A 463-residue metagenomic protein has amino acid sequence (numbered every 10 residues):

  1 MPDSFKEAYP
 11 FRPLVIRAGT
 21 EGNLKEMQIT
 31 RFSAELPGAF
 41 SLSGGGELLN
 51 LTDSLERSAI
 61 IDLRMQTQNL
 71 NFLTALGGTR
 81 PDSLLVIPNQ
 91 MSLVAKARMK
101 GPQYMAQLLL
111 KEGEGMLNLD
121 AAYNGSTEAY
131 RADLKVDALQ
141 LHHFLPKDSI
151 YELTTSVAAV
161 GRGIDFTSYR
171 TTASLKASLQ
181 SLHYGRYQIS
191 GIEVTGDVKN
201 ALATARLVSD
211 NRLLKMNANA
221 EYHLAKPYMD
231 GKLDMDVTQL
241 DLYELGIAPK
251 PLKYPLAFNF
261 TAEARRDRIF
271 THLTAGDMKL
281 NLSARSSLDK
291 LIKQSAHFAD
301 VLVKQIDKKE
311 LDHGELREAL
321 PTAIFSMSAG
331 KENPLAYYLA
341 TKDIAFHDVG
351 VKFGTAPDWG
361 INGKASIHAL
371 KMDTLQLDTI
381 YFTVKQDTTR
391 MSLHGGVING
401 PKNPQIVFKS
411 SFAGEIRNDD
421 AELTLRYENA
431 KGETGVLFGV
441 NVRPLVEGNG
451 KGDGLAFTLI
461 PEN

Functional and structural regions predicted by a protein language model:
P2-S4: A cross-kingdom feature marking solvent-exposed beta-strand/loop segments within repeated, beta-rich binding/scaffold
A8, T67-N69, K431: Mature-chain termini and adjacent capping regions
A8-Y9, G78-V86: Glycine-rich phosphate-binding "P-loop"
P13-K25, R31-A34, S41-A59, L63 (+21 more regions): Extended lipid/amphipathic-ligand handling interfaces
Q68-L70, G113-G115, L139, R212 (+1 more regions): Structural signature of outer-membrane beta-barrel domains
L175-L179, M235, P321-N333, A365 (+1 more regions): Tryptophan-anchored aromatic micro-motifs
K431-T434, N463: Flexible loop and strand-edge segments within Gram-negative outer membrane beta-barrel domains
